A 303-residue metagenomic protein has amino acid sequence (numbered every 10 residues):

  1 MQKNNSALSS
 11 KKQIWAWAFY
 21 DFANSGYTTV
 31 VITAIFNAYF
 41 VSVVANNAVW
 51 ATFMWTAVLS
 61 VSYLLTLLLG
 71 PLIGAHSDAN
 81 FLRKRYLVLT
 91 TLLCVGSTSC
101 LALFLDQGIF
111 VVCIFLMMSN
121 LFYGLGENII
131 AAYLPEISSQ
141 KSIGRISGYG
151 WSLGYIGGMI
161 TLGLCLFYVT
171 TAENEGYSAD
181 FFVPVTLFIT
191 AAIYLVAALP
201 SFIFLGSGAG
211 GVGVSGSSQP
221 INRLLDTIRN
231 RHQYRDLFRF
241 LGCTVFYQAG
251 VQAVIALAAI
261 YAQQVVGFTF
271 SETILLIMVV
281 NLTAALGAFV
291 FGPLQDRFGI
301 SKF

Functional and structural regions predicted by a protein language model:
Q2-W15, G206-G242, V265: Juxtamembrane intracellular "pre-TM" segments in multi-pass secondary transporters
L8-V43, M117, Q233-V254: Pair of pore-lining "gating" transmembrane helices in MFS-fold secondary transporters
T29-T52, A256-L276: Short amphipathic helix-loop junctions that connect adjacent transmembrane helices in Major Facilitator Superfamily/SLC
L68-L82, G287-I300: Helix-to-loop junctions at the C-terminal end of transmembrane segments in multipass secondary transporters
V88-Q107: C-terminal ends and interior cores of transmembrane alpha-helices in multi-pass membrane transporters/permeases
S97, G108-G126, F246: Hydrophobic core of transmembrane alpha-helices in multi-pass small-molecule transporters, especially MFS/SLC-type
R145-V169: Glycine-rich segments within core transmembrane alpha-helices of 12-TM secondary carriers
T161-T171, A191-G211: C-terminal membrane-cytosol helix-exit motif in multi-pass small-molecule transporters
